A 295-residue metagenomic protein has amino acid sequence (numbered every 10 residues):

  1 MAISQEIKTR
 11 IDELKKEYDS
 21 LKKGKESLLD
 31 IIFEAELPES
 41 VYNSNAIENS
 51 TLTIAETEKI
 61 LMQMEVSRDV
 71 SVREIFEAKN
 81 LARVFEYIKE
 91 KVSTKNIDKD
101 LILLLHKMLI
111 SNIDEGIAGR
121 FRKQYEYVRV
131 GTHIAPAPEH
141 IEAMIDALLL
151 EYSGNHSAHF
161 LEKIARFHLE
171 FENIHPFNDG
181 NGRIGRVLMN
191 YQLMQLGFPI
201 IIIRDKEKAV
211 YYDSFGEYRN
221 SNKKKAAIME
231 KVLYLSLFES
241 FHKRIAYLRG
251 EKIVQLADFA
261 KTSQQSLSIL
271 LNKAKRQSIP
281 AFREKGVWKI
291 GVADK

Functional and structural regions predicted by a protein language model:
M1-D179, R183-K295: FIC/Doc superfamily catalytic core
